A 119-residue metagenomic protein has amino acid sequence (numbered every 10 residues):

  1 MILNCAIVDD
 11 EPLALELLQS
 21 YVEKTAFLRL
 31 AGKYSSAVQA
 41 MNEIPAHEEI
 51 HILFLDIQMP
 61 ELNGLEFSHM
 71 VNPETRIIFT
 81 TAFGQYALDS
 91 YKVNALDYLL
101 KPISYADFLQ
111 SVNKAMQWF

Functional and structural regions predicted by a protein language model:
M1-I2, E48: Alpha-helical hydrophobic/aromatic positions enriched in membrane-embedded helices and signal peptides
L3, E11-G32: Two-component/phosphorelay signaling modules centered on CheY-like receiver
V8-D9, Y34, L53: Conserved sequence signature across two-component system core domains
L15-Q19, A40-M41, A115: Short, well-ordered amphipathic alpha-helices
L18, Y34, A87-S90: Generic structural signal for conserved hydrophobic packing positions in ordered secondary structure
A31-Q39: Conserved Asp/Asn-Gly motif in the active-site loop of CheY-like receiver
N42-E43, H47-F119: CheY-like receiver
